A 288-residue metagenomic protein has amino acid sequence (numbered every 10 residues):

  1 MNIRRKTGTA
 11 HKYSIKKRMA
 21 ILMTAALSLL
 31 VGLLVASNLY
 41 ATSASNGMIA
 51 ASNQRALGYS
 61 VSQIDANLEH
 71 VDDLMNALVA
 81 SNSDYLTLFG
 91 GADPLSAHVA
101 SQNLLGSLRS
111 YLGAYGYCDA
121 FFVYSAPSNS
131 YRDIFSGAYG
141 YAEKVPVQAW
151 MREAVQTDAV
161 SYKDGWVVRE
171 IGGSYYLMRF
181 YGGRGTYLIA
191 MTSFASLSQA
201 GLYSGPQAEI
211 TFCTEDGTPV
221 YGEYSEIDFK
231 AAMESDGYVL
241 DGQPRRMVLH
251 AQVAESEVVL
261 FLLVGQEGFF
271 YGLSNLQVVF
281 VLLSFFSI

Functional and structural regions predicted by a protein language model:
N2-S43, G47, A51, F285: Extreme N-terminal signal-anchor transmembrane helix of membrane signaling/transducer proteins, especially in bacteria
I3-R5, A51-Y59, Q63-W150: Extracytoplasmic/periplasmic sensory segments of membrane signal-transduction proteins
D84-Y85, L197, F269: A generic structural signal for short hydrophobic patches within well-formed alpha-helices
N103-Y115, G183-Y221: Solvent-exposed, extracytoplasmic
D133-G137, Y141-W150, R169-Y203, F261-G265: Conserved beta-strands of PAS-like sensory domains
R152-G182, E209-T211, E215-T218, Y224-E257: Membrane-proximal, non-catalytic sensory/regulatory domains of signal-transducing membrane proteins
F261, G265-I288: Cytoplasm-proximal transmembrane signaling helix
